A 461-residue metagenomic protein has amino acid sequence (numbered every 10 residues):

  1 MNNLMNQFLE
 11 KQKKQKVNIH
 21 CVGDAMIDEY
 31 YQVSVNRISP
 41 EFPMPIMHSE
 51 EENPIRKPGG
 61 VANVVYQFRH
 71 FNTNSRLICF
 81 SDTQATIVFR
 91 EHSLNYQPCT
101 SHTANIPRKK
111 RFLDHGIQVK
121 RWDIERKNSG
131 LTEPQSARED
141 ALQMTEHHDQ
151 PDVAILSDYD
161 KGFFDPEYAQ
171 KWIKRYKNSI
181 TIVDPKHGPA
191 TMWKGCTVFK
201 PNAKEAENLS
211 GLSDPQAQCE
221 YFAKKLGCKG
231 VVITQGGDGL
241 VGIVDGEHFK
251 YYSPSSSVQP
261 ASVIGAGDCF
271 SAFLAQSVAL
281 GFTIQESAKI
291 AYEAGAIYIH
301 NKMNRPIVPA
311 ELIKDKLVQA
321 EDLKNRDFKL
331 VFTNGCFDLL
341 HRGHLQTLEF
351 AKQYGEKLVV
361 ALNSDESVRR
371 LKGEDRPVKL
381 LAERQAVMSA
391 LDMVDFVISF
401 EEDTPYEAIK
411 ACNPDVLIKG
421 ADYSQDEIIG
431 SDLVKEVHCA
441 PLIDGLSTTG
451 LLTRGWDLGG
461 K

Functional and structural regions predicted by a protein language model:
M1-I38, E311-F328: Positively charged, low-complexity intrinsically disordered leader regions
N2-I19, D28, P40-R108, K289 (+1 more regions): Substrate-binding N-lobe of the ribokinase-like
L4-F8, Q150, E167-G195, S210-R326: Conserved phosphate-binding/catalytic region of the ribokinase-like
L9, L142-T145, A190, E220 (+3 more regions): Short hydrophobic/charged patches on amphipathic alpha-helices used for structural packing and interfaces
V22, H48-P58, G162-F163, T333-H344: Short, glycine-rich nucleotide/cofactor-binding loops
V33-I46, R108-N128, R138-E139, P151-Y221 (+1 more regions): Conserved beta-alpha-beta core of the PfkB/ribokinase-like small-molecule kinase fold
R76-S81, T181-P185, P201, V359-N363: Short internal beta-strands
Q285, P309-K461: Nucleotidyltransferase catalytic core that binds NTPs
